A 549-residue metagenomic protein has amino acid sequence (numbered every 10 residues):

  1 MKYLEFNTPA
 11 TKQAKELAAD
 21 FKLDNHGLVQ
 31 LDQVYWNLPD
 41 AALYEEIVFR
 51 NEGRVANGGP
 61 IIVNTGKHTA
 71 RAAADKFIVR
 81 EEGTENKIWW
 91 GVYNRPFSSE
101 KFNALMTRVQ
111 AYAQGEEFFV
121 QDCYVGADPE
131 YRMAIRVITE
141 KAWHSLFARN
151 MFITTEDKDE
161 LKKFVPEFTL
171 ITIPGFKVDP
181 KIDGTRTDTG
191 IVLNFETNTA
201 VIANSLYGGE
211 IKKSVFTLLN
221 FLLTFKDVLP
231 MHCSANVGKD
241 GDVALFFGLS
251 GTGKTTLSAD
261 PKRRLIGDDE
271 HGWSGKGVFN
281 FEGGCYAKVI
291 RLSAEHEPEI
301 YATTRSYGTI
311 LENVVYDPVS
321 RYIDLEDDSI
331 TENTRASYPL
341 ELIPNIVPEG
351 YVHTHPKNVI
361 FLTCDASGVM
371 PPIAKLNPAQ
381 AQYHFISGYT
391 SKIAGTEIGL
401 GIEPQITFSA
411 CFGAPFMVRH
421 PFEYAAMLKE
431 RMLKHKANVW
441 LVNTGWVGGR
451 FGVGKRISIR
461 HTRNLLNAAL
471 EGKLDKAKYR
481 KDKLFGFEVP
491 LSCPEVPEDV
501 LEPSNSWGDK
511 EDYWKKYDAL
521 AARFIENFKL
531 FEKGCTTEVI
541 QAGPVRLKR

Functional and structural regions predicted by a protein language model:
M1-K162: N-terminal accessory targeting/assembly segments
K2-A56, T224, H232-L249, D260-P261 (+3 more regions): Glycine-rich, often acidic-flanked micro-motifs that create phosphate/phosphodiester-binding or positioning elements
E82-W90, N194-T199, Q405-C411: Gly-rich Lys/Arg/Thr-decorated short loops/hinges at beta-loop-alpha junctions or inter-strand turns that position
V165-F168, T172-L222: Charged, amphipathic alpha-helical linker segments immediately N-terminal to NTP-binding catalytic cores
K254: Conserved lysine of the Walker
L257: Hydrophobic positions on the alpha1 helix immediately C-terminal to the Walker A/P-loop
V500, N505-R549: Generic C-terminus detector
